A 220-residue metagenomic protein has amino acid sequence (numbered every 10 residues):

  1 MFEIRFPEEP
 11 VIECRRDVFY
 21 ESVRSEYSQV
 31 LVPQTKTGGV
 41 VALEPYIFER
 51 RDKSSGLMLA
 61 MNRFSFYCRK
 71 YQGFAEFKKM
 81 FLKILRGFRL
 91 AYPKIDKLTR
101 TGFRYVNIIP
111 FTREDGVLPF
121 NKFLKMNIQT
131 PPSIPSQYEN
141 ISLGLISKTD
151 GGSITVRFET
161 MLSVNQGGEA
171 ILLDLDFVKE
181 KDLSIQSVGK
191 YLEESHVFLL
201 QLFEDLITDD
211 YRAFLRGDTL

Functional and structural regions predicted by a protein language model:
M1-E3, S55-Y71, K97-V106, G167-E180: Glycine-rich, often proline-containing surface loops adjacent to acidic residues and nearby aromatics that form
M1-M61, S65, G144-I146, K181-S187 (+3 more regions): N-terminal low-complexity, intrinsically disordered segments
V40, M58, I95, P135-Q137 (+1 more regions): A generic structural signal for short, solvent-exposed coil/turn residues that cap or connect secondary-structure
P45-F48, R100-L172: Aromatic/basic-lined ligand-recognition segments that form π-stacking hydrophobic pockets flanked by Lys/Arg to engage
N62-D115: Internal, hydrophobic cores of structured domains that mediate oligomerization or house catalytic pockets within large
K70-Y92, S184-L215: Ampiphathic alpha-helical segments that act as solvent-exposed interaction surfaces
R100-V106, D209-L220: Short, highly charged C-terminal tails/helix-capping segments
F158-F198: Beta-strand-rich recognition/accessory modules
